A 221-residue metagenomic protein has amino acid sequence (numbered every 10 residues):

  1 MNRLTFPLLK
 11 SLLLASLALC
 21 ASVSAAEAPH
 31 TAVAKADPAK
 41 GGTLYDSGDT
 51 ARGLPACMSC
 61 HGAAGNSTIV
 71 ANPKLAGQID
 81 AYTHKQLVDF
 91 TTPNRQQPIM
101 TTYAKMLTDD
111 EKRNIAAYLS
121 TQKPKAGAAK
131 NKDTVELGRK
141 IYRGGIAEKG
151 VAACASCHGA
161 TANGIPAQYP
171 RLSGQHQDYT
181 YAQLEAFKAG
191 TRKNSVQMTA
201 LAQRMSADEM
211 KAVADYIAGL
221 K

Functional and structural regions predicted by a protein language model:
M1-P38, V88, D208, A214 (+1 more regions): N-terminal export/targeting leaders of redox proteins
A25-G53, T121-A147: Electrostatic cytochrome c docking/interface patches
A28-P29, D46-S47, L137-G144, Y181-A182 (+4 more regions): Predominantly soluble domains enriched in secretory-pathway, periplasmic, or organellar proteins
A36-G48, R52-T92: The feature marks the first
K40-L44, Y82-K85, I99-T102, N114 (+4 more regions): Extracytoplasmic/secreted proteins, especially bacterial periplasmic and envelope-associated proteins
G42-M58, D80, H84, R143-A155 (+1 more regions): Sequence context surrounding c-type heme c attachment/ligation sites in exported
L54-A63, I115, V151-A160, V213: The canonical Cys-X-X-Cys-His
S59, T68-K74, F90-K130, I165-R171 (+1 more regions): Axial heme c-ligation environment in periplasmic c-type cytochrome domains
